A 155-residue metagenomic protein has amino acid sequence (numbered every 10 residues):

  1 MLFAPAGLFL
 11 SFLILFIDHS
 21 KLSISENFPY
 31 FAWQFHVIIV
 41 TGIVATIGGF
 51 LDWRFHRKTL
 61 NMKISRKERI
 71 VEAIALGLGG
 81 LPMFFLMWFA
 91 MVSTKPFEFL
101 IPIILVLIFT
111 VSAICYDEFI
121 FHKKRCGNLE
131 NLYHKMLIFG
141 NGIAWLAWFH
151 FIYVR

Functional and structural regions predicted by a protein language model:
M1-L8, N61-L81, R125-N141: Juxtamembrane helix-loop boundaries in multi-pass membrane proteins
M1-R54: N-terminal topogenic module of multi-pass integral membrane proteins
F16-E26, W53-T59, M87-T94, E118-K124: Juxtamembrane "helix-exit" motif on the non-cytosolic side of transmembrane helices
W33, M87-I108: Transmembrane helix-loop-helix
G42-F55, L107-H122: Transmembrane alpha-helical segments that form the membrane-embedded catalytic/substrate-channel core of multi-pass
G80-F89, G140-R155: Hydrophobic alpha-helical transmembrane segments in multi-pass integral membrane proteins
I103-F119, L137-L146: Hydrophobic alpha-helical membrane segments
E118-N131, Y153-V154: Membrane-helix boundary connector in multi-pass membrane proteins
